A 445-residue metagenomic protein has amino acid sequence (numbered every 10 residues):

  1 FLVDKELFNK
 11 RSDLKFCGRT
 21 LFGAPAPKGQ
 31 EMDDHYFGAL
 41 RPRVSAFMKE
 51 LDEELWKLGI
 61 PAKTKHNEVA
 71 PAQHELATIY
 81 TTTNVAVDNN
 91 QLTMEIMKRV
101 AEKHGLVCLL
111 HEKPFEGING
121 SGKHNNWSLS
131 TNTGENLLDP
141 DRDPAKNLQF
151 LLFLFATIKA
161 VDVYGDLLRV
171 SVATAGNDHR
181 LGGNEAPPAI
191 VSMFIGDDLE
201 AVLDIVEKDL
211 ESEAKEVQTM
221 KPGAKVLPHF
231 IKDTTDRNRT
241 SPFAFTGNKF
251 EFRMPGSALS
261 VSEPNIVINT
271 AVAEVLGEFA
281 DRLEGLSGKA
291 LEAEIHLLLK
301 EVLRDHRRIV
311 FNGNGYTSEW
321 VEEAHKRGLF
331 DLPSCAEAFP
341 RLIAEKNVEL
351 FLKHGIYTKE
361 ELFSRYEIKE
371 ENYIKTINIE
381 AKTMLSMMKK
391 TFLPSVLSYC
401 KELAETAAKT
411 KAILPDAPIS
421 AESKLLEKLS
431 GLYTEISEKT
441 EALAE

Functional and structural regions predicted by a protein language model:
F1-L110, N119-E367: Glycine-rich, acidic/polar active-site loops that bind/position phosphate-bearing ligands
E112-P114: Short, well-ordered turn and helix-capping elements at secondary-structure junctions
V302-E445: C-terminal amphipathic alpha-helical interaction region
